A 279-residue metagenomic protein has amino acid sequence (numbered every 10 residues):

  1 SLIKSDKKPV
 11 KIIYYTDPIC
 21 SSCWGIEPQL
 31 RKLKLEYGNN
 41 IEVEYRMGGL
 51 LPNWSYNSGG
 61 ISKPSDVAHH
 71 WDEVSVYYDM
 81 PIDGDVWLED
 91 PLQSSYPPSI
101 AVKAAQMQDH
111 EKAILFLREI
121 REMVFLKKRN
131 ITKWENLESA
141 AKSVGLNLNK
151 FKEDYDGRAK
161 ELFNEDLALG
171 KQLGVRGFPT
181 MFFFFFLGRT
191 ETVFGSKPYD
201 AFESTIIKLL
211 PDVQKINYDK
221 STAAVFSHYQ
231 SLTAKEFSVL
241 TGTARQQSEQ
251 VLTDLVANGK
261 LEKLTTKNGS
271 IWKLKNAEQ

Functional and structural regions predicted by a protein language model:
D6-K11, C20-C23, I61, T265-Q279: A broadly structural signal marking compact, well-ordered functional cores that mediate small-ligand/cofactor/substrate
K7-S21, E27-L30, V43-R46: Short active-site neighborhood of thiol/selenol oxidoreductases, capturing the structured segment around
D17, G48-L50, F186: An acidic- and aromatic-residue-enriched active-site/binding cleft used to recognize and process polar
C20, I61, L88, L92 (+2 more regions): Charge-dense, low-complexity intrinsically disordered segments
E27-K128, K133-W134, A234: Structural alpha/beta surface segment adjacent to cysteine/selenocysteine redox centers across thiol/disulfide enzymes
E27-L33, M123-Q279: C-terminal cap of thioredoxin/glutaredoxin-like
